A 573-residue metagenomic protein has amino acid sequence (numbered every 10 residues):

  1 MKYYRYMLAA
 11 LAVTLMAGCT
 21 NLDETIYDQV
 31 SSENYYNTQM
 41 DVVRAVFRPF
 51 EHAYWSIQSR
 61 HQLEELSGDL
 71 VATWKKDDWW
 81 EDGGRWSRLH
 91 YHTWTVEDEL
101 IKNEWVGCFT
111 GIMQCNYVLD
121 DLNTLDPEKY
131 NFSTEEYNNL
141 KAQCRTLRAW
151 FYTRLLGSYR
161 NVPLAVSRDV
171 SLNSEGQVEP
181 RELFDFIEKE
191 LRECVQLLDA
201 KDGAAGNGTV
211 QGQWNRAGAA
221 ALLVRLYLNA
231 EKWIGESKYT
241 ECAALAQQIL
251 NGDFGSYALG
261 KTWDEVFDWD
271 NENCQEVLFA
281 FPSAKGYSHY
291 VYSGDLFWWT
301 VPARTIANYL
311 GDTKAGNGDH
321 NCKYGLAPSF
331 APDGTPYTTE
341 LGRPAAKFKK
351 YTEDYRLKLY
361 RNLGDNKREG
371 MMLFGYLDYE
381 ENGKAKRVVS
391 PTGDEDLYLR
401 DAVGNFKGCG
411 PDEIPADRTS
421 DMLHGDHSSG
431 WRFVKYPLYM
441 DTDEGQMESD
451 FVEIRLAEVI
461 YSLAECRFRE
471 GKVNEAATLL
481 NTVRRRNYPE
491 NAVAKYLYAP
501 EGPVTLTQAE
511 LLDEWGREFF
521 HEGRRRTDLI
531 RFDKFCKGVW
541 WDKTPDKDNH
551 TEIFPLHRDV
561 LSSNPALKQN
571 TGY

Functional and structural regions predicted by a protein language model:
M1-A17: Sec-dependent bacterial lipoprotein signal peptides
G18-N21, Q39, F50, W79-E81 (+9 more regions): Long, intrinsically disordered, low-complexity segments
T20-G83, R192, Q213-N405: An aromatic- and glycine-enriched ligand-binding surface/loop that stacks and positions planar moieties
T38-S56, W79-Y159, S174-D185, L191-G206 (+1 more regions): Conserved, well-structured interaction surfaces
K102, L363, K367-V483: C-terminal substrate/ligand-recognition segments
R154-P163, D202, L226-G235, G471: Short coil/turn linking the two alpha-helices of tandem helical-hairpin repeats
